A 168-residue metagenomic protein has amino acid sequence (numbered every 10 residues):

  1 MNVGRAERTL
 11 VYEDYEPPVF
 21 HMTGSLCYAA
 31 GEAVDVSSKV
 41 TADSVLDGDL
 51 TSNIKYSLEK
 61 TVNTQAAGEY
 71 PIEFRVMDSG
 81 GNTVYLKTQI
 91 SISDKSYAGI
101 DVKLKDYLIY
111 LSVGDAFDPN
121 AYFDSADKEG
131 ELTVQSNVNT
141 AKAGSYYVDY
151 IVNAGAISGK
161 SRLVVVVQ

Functional and structural regions predicted by a protein language model:
M1-L10, D47-I92, A126-Q168: Serine/threonine-rich, repeat-prone extracellular segments and beta-strand-based repeat modules of secreted/surface
R8, Y15-E16: Solvent-exposed beta-strand/loop surfaces, strongest in extracytoplasmic domains of secreted and cell-surface proteins
E16-G48, S96-E129: Solvent-exposed, low-complexity, repeat-rich "mucin-like" stalks and linkers
